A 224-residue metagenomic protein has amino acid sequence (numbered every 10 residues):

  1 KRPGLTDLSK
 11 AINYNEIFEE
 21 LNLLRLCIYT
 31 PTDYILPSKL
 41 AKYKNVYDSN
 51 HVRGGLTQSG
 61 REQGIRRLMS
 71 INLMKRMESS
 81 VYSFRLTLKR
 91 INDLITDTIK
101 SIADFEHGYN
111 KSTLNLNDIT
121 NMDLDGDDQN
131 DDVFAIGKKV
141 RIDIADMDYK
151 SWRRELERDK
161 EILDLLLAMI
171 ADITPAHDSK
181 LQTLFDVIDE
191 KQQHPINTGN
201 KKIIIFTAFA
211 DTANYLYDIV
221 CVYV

Functional and structural regions predicted by a protein language model:
K1-V224: Helicase motor interdomain insertion/brace
